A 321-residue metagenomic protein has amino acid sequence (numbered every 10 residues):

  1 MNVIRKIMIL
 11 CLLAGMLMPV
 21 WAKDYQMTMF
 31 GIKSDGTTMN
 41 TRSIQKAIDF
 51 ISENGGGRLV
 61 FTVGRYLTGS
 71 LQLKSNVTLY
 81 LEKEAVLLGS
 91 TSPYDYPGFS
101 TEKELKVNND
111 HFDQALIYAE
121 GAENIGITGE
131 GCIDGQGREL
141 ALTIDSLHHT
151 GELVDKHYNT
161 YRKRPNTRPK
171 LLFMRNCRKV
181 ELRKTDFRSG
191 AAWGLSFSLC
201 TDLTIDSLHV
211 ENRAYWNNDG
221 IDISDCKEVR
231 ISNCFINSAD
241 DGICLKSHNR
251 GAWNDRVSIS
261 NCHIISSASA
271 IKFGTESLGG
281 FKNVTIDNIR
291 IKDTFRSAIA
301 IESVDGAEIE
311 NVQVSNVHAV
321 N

Functional and structural regions predicted by a protein language model:
M1-V3: N-terminal secretory signal peptides that target proteins for export/translocation
K6, L10, P19-N321: Extracellular/periplasmic carbohydrate-active domains that bind, remodel, or depolymerize complex polysaccharides
L13-A14: Short, linear, compositionally biased motifs with a strong N-terminal bias
